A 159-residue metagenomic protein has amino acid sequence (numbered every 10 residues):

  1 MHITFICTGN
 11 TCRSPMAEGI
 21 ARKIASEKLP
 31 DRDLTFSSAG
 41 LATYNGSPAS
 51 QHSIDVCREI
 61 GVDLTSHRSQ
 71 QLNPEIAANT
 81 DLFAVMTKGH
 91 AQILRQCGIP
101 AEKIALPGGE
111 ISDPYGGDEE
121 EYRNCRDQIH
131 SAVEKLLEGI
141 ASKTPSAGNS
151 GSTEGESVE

Functional and structural regions predicted by a protein language model:
M1-A78, E138-A147, E154-E159: Conserved active-site segments centered on acidic
L82, M86-E159: Phosphate-binding/catalytic loops
